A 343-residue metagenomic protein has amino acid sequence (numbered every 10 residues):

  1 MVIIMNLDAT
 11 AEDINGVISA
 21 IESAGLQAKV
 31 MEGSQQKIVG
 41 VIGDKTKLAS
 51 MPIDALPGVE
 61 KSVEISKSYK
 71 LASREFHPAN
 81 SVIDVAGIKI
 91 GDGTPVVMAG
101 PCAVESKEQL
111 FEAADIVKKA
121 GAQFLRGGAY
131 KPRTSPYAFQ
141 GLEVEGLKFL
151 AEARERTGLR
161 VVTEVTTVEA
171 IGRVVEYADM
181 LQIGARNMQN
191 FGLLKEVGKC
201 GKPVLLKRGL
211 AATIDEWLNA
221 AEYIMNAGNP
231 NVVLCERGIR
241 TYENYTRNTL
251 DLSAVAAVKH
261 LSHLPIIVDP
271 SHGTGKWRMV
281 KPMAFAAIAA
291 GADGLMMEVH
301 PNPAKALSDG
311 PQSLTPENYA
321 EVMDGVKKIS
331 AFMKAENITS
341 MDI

Functional and structural regions predicted by a protein language model:
M1-V97: Non-catalytic terminal accessory/regulatory regions of metabolic enzymes
N6, L142, G158-T167, D179-N190 (+3 more regions): Catalytic beta/alpha-barrel core
D8, P95-E112, S135-G141, R160-E164 (+3 more regions): Active-site mouth loops of central-metabolism enzymes
I53, G100, L125, V174 (+3 more regions): Conserved, mostly hydrophobic/aromatic
R74-A79, S135-K148, V168-A170, A185-G201 (+3 more regions): Active-site-adjacent beta->alpha loops and helix N-cap segments on the catalytic face of soluble alpha/beta enzymes
V85, C200-V299: Catalytic alpha/beta core domains of metabolic enzymes, predominantly
R126-V144, P301-S313: Glycine-rich, proline-tolerant flexible connector loops at the mouths of alpha/beta enzymes
F139-T163, E196-P203, L252-I266, Q312-K334: Alpha-helix-loop-beta-strand connector modules within alpha/beta enzyme cores
